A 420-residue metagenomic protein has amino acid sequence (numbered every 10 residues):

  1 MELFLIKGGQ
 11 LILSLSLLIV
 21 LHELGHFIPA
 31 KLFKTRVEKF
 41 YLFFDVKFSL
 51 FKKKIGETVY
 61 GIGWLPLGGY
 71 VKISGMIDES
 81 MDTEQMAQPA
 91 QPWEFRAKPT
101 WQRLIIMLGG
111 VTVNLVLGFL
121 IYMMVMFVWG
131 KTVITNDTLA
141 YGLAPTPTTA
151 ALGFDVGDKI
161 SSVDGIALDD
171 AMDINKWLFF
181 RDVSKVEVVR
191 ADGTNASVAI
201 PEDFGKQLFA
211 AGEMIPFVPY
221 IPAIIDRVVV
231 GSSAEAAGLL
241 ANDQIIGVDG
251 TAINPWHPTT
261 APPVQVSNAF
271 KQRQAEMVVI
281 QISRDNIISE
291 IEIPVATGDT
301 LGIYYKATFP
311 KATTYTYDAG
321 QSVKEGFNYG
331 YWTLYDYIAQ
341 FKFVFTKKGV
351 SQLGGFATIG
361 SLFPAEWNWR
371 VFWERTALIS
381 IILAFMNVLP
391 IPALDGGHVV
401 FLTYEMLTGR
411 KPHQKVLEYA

Functional and structural regions predicted by a protein language model:
E2, A90-T100, G212-A236, A241-I246 (+2 more regions): Functional transmembrane alpha-helices
L3-M86, M386-T408: Small-residue-rich helix-interface/hinge motifs
L5, M76-T83, K98, A144-F204: Juxtamembrane extramembrane loops of integral membrane proteins
G8-I12, L104-I105, F372-T376: Hydrophobic alpha-helical transmembrane segments
Q10, L32, G69, I73-T146 (+1 more regions): Internal alpha-helical transmembrane segments
M107-Y141, I174-R227, V279-Q281, E290-A312: PDZ/PDZ-like peptide-tail recognition elements
V125-D169, G212-G247, T251-P255: PDZ/PDZ-like domain segments forming the peptide/carboxylate-binding groove, activating on the N-terminal beta-strands
